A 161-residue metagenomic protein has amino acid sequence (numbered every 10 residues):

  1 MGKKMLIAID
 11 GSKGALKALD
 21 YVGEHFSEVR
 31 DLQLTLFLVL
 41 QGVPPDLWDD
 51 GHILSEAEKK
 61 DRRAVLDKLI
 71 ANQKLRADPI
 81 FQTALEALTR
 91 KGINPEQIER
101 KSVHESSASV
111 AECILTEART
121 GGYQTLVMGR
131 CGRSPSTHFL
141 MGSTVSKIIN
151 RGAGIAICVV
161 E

Functional and structural regions predicted by a protein language model:
M1-L66, K91-I93: Small/aliphatic-rich secondary-structure junction motif
I7-I9, F37-L38, K101, G129 (+1 more regions): Conserved beta-strand segments of the P-loop GTPase G domain that flank and frequently precede/overlap
A15, A77, M141-V145: Short, conserved glycine- and acidic-residue-centered signature motifs in active-site or ligand-binding loops
K59-P79: A short acidic, glycine-rich active-site loop that binds or catalyzes chemistry on phosphate/adenosine moieties
Q82-T125, S146: Structural beta-alpha unit
A108, T125-K147, R151: Glycine-rich, Arg-bearing micro-motifs that act as flexible, cationic patches
I149-E161: Short, flexible loop segments at boundaries between secondary-structure elements
